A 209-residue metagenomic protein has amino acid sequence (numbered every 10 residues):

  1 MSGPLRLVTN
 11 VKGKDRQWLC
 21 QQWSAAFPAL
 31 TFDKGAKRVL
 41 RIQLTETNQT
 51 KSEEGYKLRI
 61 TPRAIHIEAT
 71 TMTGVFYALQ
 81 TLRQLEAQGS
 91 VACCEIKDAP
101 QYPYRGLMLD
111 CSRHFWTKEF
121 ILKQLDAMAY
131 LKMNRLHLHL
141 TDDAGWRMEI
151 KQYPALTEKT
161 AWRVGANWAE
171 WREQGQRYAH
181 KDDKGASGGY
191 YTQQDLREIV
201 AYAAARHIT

Functional and structural regions predicted by a protein language model:
M1-Y104: Contiguous, structured surface segment used for ligand recognition
P62, E68, Y104-C111, H180-K184: Short acidic, glycine/Ser/Thr-rich loop/turn "cap" segments at secondary-structure junctions
T71, L107, M128: Conserved, mostly hydrophobic/aromatic
V75, I121, T192, L196: Aromatic/hydrophobic pocket-lining residues that form the small-molecule binding cavity in soluble enzyme cores
Y102-R105, K132-N134, A204-I208: Short, well-ordered coil/turn segments that N-cap beta-strands
D110-D143, R147-I150: A conserved hydrophobic secondary-structure block that centers on an alpha-helix together with its immediately flanking
A144-A205, T209: Aromatic- and acidic-residue-enriched carbohydrate-binding clefts of CAZyme catalytic domains
